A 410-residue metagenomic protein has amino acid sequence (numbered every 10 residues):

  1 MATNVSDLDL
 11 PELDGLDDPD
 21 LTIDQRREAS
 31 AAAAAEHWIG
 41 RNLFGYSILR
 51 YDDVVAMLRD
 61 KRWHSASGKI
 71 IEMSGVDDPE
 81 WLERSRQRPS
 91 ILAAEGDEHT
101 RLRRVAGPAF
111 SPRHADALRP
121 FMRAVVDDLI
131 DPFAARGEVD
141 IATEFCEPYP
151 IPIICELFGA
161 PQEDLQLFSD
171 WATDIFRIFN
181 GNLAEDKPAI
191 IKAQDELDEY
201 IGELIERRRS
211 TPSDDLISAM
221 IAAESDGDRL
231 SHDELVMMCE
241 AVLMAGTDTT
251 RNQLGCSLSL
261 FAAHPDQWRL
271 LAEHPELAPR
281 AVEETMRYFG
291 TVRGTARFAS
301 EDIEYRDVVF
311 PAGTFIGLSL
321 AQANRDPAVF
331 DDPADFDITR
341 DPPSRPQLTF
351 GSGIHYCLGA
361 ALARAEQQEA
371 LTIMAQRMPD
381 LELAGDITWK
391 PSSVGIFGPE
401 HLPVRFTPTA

Functional and structural regions predicted by a protein language model:
M1-A410: Cytochrome P450
